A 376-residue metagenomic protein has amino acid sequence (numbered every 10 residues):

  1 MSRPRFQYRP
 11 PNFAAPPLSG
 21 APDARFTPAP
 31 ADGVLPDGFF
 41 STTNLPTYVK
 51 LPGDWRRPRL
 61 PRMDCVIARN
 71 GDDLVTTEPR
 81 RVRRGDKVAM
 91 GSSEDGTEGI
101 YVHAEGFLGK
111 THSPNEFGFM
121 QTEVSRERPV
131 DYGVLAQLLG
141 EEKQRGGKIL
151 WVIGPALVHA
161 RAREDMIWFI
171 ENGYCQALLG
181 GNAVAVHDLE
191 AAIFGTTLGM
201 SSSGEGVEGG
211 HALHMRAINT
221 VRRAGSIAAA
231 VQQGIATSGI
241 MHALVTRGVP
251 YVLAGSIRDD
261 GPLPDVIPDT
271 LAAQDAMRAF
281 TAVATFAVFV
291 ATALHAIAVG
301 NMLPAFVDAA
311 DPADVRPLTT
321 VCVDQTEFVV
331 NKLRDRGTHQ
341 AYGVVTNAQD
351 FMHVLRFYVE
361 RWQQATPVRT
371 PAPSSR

Functional and structural regions predicted by a protein language model:
M1-L74, E78-R83: Long terminal accessory regions outside catalytic cores
V82-G91: Loop/turn positions that initiate beta-strands
E94-D95, I153-A160, A183-V186, D259 (+1 more regions): Gly/Ser/Thr-rich loops at beta-strand to alpha-helix junctions that form or flank small-molecule/cofactor-binding
I100-A104, R161-D165, D188-F194, L263-V266 (+2 more regions): Short acidic, glycine/serine/threonine-rich loops at helix termini
L108-E123, I218-A224: Gly-rich Lys/Arg/Thr-decorated short loops/hinges at beta-loop-alpha junctions or inter-strand turns that position
G133-I149, A243-T246, A279-T285: Glycine-rich phosphate/diphosphate-binding loops that line cofactor/substrate pockets in enzymes
I149, I167-V221, F289: Active-site histidine-anchored catalytic micro-motif
S202, V207-Y251, S256-A287, T292-R376: C-terminal functional extensions of proteins
